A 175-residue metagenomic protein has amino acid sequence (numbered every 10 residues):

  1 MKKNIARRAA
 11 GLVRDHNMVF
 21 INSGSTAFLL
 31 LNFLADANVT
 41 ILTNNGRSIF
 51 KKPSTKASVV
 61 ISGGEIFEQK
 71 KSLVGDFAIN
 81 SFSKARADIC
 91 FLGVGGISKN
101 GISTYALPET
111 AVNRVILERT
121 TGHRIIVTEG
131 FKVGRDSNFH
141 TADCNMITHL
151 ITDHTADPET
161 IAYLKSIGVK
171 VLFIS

Functional and structural regions predicted by a protein language model:
M1-S25, L31-D36, K52-A57: HTH-adjacent hinge/linker in prokaryotic transcriptional regulators
K3-R7, G11, F28, D76 (+2 more regions): Short, contiguous clusters of charged residues that form electrostatic/catalytic patches at enzyme active sites, used
A27-L30, G134-D136: Short glycine/serine/threonine-rich phosphate/pyrophosphate-binding segments that cradle anionic phosphate groups
L42, G46-S175: Conserved phosphate- and dinucleotide-binding cores of soluble alpha/beta proteins, encompassing both enzyme active
